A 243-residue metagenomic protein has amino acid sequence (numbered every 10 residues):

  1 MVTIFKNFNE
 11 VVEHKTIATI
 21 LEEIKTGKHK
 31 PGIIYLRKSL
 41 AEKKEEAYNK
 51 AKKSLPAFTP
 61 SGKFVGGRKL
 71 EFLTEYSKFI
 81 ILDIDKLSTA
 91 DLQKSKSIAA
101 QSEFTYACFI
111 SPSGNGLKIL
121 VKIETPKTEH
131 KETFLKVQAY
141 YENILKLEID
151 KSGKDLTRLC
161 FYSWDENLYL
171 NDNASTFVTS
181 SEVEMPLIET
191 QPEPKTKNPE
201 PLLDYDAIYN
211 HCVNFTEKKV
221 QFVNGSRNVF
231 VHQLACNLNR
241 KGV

Functional and structural regions predicted by a protein language model:
M1-K78, A207: DNA replication initiation on ssDNA origins
T3-F8, K28, P126, L145-E189: Catalytic "initiation/cleavage/transfer" segments centered on a nucleophilic residue and adjacent nucleic-acid-engaging
K6, T26-H29, I33-I34, K38 (+5 more regions): Modules that initiate DNA replication and primer synthesis
P60-F64, P112-G114, L156-T157: Short, glycine/charge-rich beta-strand/loop segments that flank catalytic centers and engage negatively charged groups
L82, C108, Y162: Hydrophobic residues at beta-strand termini and immediately following loops that shape nucleotide-binding pockets
A107, G116-K118, L159: Beta-sheet entry/capping signal
A107-S113, D150-D155: Short beta-strand
